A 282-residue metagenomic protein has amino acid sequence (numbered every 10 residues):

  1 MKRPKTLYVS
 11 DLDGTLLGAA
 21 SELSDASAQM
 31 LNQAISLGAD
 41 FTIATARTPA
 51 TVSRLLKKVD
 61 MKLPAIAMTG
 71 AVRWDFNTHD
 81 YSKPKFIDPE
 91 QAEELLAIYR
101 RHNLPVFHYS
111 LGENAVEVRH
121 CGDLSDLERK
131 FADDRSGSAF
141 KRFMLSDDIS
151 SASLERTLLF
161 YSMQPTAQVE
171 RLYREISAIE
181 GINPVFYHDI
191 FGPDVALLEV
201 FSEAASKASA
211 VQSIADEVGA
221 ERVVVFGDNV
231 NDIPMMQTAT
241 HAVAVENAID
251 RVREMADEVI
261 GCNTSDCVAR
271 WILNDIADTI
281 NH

Functional and structural regions predicted by a protein language model:
M1-S10, A26-Q29, S36, K58 (+1 more regions): Non-catalytic pre-domain segments flanking phosphatase-related domains
K2-L7, L23-S24, L197-H282: Mg2+-dependent phosphoryl-transfer enzymes with acidic/Ser/Thr/Gly-rich catalytic loops
A20-A132: Active-site phosphate-binding/coordination module
G38-T42, M61-L63, L158-F160, E221-R222 (+2 more regions): Short active-site oxyanion
V59-M61, T69, I179-E180, T238-A239 (+1 more regions): Short, structured coil segments at secondary-structure junctions
K62-M68, E128, P184-V185, A242-N247 (+1 more regions): Short hydrophobic/aromatic-enriched beta-strand-loop microsegments
Y109-V224, V230, M235: Conserved acidic, metal-coordinating active-site core of Asp-based, Mg2+-dependent phosphoryl-transfer enzymes
